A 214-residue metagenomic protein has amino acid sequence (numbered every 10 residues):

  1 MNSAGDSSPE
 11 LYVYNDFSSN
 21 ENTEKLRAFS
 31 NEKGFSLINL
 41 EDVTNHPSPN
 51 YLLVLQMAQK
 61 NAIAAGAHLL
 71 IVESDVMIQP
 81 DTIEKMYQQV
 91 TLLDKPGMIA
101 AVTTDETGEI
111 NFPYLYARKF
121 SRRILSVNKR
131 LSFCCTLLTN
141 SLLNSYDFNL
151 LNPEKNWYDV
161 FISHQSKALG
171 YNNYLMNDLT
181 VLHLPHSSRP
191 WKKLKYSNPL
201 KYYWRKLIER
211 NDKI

Functional and structural regions predicted by a protein language model:
N2-V43: Acidic donor-binding segment of Leloir-type glycosyltransferases
E32-I63: Active-site-proximal specificity loops/subdomain of glycosyltransferases
G66-M77: Short beta-strand-to-loop acidic/aromatic patch adjacent to the donor-nucleotide binding site
I83-M98: Conserved donor-nucleotide/metal-binding helix-loop-beta segment in metal-dependent transferases, i.e., the alpha-helix
I99-F112: Short beta-strand-to-loop element that shapes/binds the nucleotide-sugar donor at the catalytic cleft/hinge
K119-L138: A recurrent flexible, glycine/aromatic-enriched loop bordering the glycosyltransferase active site that acts as
K155-F161: Acidic donor-binding loop at a coil-to-helix junction in glycosyltransferase catalytic cores that engages
L175-L194: Active-site donor/metal-binding and catalytic loop motifs of nucleotide-sugar-dependent glycosylation enzymes
